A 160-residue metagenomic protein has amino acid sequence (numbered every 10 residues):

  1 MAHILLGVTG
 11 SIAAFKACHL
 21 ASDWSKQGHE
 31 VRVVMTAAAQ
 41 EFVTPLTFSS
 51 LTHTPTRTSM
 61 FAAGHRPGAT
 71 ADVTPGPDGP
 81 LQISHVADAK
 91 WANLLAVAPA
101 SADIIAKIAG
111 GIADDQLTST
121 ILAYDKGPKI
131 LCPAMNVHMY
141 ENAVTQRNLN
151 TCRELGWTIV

Functional and structural regions predicted by a protein language model:
M1-L131, N136-V160: A cross-family phosphate/adenosyl-ligand binding-site feature
